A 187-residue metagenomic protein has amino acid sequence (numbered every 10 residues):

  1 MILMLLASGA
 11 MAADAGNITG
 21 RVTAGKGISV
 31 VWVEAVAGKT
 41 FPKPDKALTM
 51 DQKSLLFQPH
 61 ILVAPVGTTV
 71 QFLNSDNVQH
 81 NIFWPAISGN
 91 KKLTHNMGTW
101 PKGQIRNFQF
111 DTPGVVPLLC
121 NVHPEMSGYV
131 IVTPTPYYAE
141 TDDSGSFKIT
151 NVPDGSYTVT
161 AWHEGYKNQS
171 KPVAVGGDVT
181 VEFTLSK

Functional and structural regions predicted by a protein language model:
M1-S8: Bacterial N-terminal signal peptides
A12-K187: Extracytoplasmic copper-binding redox domains, predominantly the cupredoxin/blue-copper superfamily
